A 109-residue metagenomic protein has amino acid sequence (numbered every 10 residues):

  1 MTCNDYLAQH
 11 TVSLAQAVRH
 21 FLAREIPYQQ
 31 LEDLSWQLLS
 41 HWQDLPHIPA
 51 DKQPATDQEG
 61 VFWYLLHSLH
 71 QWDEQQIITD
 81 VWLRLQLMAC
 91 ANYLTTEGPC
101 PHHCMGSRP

Functional and structural regions predicted by a protein language model:
M1-P109: Acidic, Ser/Pro/Thr-rich low-complexity regulatory regions and the short amphipathic helical interaction modules they
